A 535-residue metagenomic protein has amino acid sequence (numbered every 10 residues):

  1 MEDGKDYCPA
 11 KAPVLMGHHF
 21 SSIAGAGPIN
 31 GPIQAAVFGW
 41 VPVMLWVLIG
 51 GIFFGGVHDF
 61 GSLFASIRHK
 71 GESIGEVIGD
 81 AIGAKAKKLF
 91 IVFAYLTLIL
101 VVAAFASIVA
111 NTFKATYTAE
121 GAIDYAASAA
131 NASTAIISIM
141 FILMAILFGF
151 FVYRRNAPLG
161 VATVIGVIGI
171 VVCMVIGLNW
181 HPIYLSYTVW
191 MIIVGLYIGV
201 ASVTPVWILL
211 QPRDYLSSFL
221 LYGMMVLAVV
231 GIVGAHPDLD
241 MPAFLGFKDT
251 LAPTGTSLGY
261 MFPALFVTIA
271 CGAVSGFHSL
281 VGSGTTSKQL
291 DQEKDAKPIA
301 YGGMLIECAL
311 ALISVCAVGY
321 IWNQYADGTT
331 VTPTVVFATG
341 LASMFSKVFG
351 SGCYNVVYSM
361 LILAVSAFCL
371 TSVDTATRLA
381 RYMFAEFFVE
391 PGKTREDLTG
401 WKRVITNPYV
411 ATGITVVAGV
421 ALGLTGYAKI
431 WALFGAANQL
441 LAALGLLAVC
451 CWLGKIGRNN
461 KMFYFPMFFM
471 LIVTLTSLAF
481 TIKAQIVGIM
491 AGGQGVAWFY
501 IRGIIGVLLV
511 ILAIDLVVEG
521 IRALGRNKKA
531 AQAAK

Functional and structural regions predicted by a protein language model:
M1-C8, G31-Q34, L48, V57-A86 (+4 more regions): Flexible loop linkers connecting adjacent transmembrane helices in multi-pass alpha-helical membrane transporters
M1-I29, S218, Y260: Membrane-interface "cap" regions at the ends of multi-pass membrane proteins
A26-I33, G50-I52, H58, S62 (+6 more regions): Membrane-helix boundary/coupling elements in multi-pass transport proteins
A35-A65, G75, A135-F141, A145 (+5 more regions): Extracellular loop-to-transmembrane helix junctions
A84-I99, G302-A309, G352-V357, E386-L424: Loop-to-transmembrane helix boundary motifs in multi-pass membrane proteins
S128-I139, F148-G169, I183-Y187, L216-S217 (+3 more regions): C-terminal membrane-solvent junction of multi-pass transporters and transport-like membrane proteins
G149-R154, I168-I192, V200-S202, Y222-L251 (+3 more regions): Hydrophobic alpha-helical segments and their helix-loop junctions in multi-pass secondary transporters
I232-T250, L305-G340, T375: Extracellular/periplasmic helix-exit of transmembrane alpha-helices
